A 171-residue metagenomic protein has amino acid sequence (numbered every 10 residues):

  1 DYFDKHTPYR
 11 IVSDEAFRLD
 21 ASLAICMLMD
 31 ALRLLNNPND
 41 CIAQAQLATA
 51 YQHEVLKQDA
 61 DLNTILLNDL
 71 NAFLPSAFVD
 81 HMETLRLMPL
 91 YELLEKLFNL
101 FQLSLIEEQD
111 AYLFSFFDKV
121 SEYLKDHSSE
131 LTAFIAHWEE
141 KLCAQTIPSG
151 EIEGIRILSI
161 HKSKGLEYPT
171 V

Functional and structural regions predicted by a protein language model:
D1-Q44, L103, A111-A144, P148 (+1 more regions): Conserved motor-region signature of P-loop NTPase helicases/translocases
D1-T7, L35-N39, E54-A72: Helicase P-loop NTPase motor core
F3, R86-L97, E107-A111: Short, compositionally biased low-complexity segments
S22-L23, E54-K57, N68, R86-M88 (+1 more regions): Helicase-core coupling region on the C-terminal RecA-like lobe
Q46-T49: C-terminal accessory segments enriched in acidic
Q52-D61, E139-Q145: Short, mixed-charge aromatic SLiMs
L66-E95: Charge-patterned, long linear interaction tracts outside catalytic cores
